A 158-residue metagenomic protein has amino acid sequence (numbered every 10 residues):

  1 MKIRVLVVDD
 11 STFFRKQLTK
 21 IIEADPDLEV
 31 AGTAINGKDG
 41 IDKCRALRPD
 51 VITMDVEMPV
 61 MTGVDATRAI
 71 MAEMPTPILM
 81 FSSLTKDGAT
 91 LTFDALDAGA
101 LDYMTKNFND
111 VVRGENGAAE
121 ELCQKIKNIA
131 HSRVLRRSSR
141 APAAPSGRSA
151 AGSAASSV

Functional and structural regions predicted by a protein language model:
M1-V158: Strand-loop microenvironment adjacent to phosphate/nucleotide-handling motifs in alpha/beta enzyme folds
